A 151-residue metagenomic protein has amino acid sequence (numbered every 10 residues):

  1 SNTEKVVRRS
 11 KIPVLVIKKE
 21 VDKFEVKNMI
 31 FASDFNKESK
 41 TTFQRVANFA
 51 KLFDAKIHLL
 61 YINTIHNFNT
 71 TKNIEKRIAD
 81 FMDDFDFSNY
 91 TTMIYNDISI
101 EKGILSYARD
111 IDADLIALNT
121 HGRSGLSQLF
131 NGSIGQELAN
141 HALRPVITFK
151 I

Functional and structural regions predicted by a protein language model:
S1-D22, R109-I151: Gly/Ser-rich helix-loop-strand patches that form or flank binding pockets for ribonucleotide-derived cofactors
K5-S10, E20-I62, N67-D86, D110 (+1 more regions): Short acidic/Ser/Thr-enriched loop-to-helix initiation segments
L15, I30, H58-L60, M93 (+2 more regions): Hydrophobic/aromatic beta-strand patches that form the interior of the parallel beta-sheet core in alpha/beta enzyme
D34-F35, N96, G122: Structured loop/turn residues at secondary-structure junctions
E38, I100, S124-L126: Short glycine-rich, flexible loops that bind phosphorylated cofactors or substrates
T91-I98: Short beta->alpha junction loops
S99-L105, I134: Short acidic active-site motifs
